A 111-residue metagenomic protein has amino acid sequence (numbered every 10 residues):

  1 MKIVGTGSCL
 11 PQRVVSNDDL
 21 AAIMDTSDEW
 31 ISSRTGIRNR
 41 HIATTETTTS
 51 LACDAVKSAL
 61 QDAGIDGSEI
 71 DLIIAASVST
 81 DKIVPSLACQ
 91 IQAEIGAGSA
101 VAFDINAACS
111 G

Functional and structural regions predicted by a protein language model:
M1-D71, A93-G96: Conserved "HGTGT" condensation-loop signature of ketosynthase/thiolase-family condensing enzymes that catalyze
V4-G7, A76, N106: Short beta-strand segments
R40-H41, V101-F103: Structural signal for short hydrophobic segments within the conserved structured cores of catalytic domains across
T45, F103-G111: Active-site nucleophile and cofactor-binding loops and adjacent substrate-binding regions of central metabolic enzymes
C53, P85, C109: Glycine-rich phosphate-binding loop at the start of an alpha helix
D71-S77: Short glycine-rich or small-residue beta-strand-to-loop segments that form or flank ligand, phosphate, metal/Fe-S
S79-Q92: Short Gly/Thr/Asp-enriched flexible loops that form oxyanion-binding sites at enzyme active sites
K82-V84, G98-A102: Short, flexible active-site-proximal loops enriched in glycine and acidic residues
